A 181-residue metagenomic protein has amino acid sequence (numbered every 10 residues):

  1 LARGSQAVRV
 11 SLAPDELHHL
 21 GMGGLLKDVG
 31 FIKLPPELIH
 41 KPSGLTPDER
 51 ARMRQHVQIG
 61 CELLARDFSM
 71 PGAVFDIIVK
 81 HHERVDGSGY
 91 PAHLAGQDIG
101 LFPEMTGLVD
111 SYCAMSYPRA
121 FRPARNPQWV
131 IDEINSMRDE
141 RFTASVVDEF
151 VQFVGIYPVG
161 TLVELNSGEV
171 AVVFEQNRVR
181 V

Functional and structural regions predicted by a protein language model:
L1-V181: Histidine- and acidic-residue-rich, metal-dependent catalytic cores
